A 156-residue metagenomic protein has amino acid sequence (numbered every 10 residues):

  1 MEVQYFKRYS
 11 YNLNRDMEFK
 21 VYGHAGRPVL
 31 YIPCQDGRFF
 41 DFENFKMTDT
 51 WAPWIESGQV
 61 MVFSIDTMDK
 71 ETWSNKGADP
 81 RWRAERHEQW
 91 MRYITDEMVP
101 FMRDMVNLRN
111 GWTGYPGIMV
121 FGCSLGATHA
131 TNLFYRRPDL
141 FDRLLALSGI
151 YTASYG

Functional and structural regions predicted by a protein language model:
M1-G156: Non-catalytic cap/lid and distal C-terminal segments of serine-dependent acyl enzymes
